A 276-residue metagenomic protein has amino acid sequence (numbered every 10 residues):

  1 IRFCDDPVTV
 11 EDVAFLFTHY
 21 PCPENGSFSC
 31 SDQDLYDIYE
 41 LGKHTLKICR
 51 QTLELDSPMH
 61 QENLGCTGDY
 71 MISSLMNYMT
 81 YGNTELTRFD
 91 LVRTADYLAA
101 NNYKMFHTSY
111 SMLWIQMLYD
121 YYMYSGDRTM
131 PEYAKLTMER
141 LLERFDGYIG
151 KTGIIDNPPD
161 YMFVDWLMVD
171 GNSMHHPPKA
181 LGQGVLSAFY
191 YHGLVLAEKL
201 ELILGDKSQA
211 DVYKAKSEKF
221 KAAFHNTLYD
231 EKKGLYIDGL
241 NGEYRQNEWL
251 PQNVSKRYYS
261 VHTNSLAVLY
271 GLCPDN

Functional and structural regions predicted by a protein language model:
C4-T152, D156-D160, N264: Substrate-binding groove/exosite segments of carbohydrate-active enzymes
F89, R140, V212-A215, K219: Primarily a tetratricopeptide repeat
Y97-L113, D146-K216, F224-N276: The feature captures the catalytic groove of carbohydrate-active enzymes
